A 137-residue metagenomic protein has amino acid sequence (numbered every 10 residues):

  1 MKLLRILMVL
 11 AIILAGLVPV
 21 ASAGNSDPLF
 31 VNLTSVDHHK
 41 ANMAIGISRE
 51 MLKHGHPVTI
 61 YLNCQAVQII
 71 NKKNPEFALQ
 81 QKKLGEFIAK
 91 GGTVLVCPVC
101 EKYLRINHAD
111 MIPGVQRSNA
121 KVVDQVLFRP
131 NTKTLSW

Functional and structural regions predicted by a protein language model:
M1-R5: Positively charged n-region of N-terminal signal peptides that target proteins for export
I6-L17: Bacterial N-terminal signal peptides
A21-W137: Secreted/extracellular ectodomain signature
